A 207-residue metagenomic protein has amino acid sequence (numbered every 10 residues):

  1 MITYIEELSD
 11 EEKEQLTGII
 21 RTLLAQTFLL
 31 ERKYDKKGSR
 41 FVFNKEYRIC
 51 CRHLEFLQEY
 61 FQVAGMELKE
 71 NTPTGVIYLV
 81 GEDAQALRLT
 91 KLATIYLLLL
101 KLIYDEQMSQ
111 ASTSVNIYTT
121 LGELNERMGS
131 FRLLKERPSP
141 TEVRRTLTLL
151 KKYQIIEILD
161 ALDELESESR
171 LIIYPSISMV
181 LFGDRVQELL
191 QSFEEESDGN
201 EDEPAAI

Functional and structural regions predicted by a protein language model:
M1-E82: Eukaryotic partner-binding/assembly regions in large regulatory complexes
D10-Q15, G81-I117: Short alpha-helical segments that sit at the start of domains
Y34-N44, A111-G129: Short acidic, hydrophobic short linear motifs in intrinsically disordered regions
I49-L57, K135-K152: Short amphipathic alpha-helical interaction segments
Q62-E70, L147, K151-D163: A short, conserved structural fragment
V76-G81, E157-D184: Accessory beta->alpha helical hairpin/"wing" motif in late/C-terminal subdomains of nucleic-acid enzymes
M108-N116, L134-P138, L159: Short acidic, glycine/proline-enriched loop segments that cap or flank alpha-helices
R170-I207: Short, amphipathic alpha-helical interaction segments positioned at domain boundaries
